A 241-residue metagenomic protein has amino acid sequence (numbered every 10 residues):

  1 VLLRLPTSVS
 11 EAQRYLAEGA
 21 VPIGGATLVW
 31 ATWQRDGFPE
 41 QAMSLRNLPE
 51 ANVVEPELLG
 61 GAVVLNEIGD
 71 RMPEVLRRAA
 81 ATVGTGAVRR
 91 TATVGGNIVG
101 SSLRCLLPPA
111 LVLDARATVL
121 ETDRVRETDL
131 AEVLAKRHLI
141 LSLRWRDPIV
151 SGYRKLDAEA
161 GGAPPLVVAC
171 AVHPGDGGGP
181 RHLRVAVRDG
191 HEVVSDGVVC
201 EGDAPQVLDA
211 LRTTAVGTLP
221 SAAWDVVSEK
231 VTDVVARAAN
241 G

Functional and structural regions predicted by a protein language model:
V1-G241: C-terminal structural segment of proteins
